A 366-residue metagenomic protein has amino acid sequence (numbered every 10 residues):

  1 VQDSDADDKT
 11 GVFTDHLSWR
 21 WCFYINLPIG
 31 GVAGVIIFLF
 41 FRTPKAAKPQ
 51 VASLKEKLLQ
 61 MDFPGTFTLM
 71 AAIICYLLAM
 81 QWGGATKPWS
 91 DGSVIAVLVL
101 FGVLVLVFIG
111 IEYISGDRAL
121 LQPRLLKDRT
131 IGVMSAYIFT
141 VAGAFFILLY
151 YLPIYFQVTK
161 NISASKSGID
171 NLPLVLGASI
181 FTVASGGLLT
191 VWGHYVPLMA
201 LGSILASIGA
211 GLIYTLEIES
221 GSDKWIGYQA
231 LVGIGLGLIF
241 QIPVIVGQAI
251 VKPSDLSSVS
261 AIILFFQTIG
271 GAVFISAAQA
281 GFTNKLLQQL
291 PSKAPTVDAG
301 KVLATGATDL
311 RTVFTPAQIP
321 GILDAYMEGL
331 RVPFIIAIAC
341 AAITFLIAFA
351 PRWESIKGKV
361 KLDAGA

Functional and structural regions predicted by a protein language model:
V1-P64: Helix-loop-helix hairpins in multi-pass membrane proteins, especially solute transporters
Q2-D5, K9-H16, W21, W225-K301 (+2 more regions): Small-residue-rich alpha-helical segments with characteristic i,i+4
D8-V12, H16-L17, L39, L78 (+5 more regions): Membrane-interface helix caps of multi-pass small-molecule transporters
P28-K48, M70-W82, L100-S115, F345-R352: C-terminal membrane-cytosol helix-exit motif in multi-pass small-molecule transporters
I29-A33, L205-A210, A341-T344: MFS 12-TM fold signature
I37-L58, G110-A119, I218, N284 (+2 more regions): Helix-loop junctions on the cytosolic side of multi-pass membrane transporters, especially the intracellular loop
R42, A307-A366: Transmembrane-helix exit segments and adjacent C-terminal regions of multi-pass membrane proteins
P64, S90-S258: Transmembrane core module of solute transporters
